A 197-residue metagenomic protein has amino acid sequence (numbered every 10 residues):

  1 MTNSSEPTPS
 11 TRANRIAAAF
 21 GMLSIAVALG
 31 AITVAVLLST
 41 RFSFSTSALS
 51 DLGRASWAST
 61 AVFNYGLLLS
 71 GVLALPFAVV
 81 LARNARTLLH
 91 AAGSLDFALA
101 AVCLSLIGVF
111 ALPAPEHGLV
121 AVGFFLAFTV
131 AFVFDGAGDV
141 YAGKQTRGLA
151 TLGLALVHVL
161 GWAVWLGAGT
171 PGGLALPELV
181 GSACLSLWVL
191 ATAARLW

Functional and structural regions predicted by a protein language model:
M1-N14: Short, Lys/Arg-rich, polar N-terminal cytosolic tail immediately upstream of the first transmembrane signal-anchor
R12, V80-A92, D139-R147: Membrane-interface helix-boundary motifs at transmembrane edges
R12-L38: N-terminal signal-anchor transmembrane alpha helix
I32-A58: Hydrophobic transmembrane helix segments
L52-V72: Interfacial helix-start motif at the membrane-water boundary
G66-P76, A127-D135, A183-R195: Hydrophobic cores of alpha-helical transmembrane segments in multi-pass inner/ER membrane proteins, independent
F97-Y141: Membrane-proximal helix-loop-helix units in multi-pass membrane proteins
V140-W197: Terminal transmembrane helical module of multi-pass membrane proteins
